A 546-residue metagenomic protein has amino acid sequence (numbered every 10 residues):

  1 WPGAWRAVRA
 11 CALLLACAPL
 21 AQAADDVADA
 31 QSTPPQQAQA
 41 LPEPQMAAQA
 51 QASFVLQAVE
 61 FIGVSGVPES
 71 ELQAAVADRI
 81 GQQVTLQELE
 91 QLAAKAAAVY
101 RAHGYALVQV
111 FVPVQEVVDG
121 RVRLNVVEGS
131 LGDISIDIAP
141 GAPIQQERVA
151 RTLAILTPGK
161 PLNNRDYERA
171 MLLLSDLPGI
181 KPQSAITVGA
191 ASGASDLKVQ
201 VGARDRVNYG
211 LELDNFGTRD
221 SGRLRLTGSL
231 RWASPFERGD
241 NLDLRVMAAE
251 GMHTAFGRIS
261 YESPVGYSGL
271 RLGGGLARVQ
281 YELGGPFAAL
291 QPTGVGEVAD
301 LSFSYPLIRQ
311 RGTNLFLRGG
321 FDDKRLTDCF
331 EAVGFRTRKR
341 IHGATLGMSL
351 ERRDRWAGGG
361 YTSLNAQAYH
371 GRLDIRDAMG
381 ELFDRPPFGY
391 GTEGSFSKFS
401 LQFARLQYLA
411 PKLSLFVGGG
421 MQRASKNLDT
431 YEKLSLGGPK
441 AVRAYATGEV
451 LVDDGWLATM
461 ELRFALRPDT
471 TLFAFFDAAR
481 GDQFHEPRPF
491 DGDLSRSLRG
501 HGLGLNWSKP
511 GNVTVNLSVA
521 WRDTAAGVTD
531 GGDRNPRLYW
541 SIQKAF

Functional and structural regions predicted by a protein language model:
A24-G217, S229, M247-A255, F399 (+1 more regions): Periplasmic polypeptide-binding modules associated with outer-membrane biogenesis and secretion
I186, L211-N215, L244-A248, G274-R278 (+7 more regions): Transmembrane beta-barrel strands of outer-membrane/channel proteins
S192-S195, R206-L213, T218-L244, A248-Y261 (+4 more regions): Outer-membrane beta-barrel translocator/receptor signature
G193, G222-L226, H253-G257, V295-A299 (+5 more regions): Residues that define the transmembrane beta-barrel architecture of outer-membrane proteins
V201, W232-S234, S263-V265, Y305-L307 (+6 more regions): Residue-level signature of outer-membrane beta-barrel architecture
G217-S221, F236, E250-T254, Q280-P286 (+9 more regions): Gram-negative outer-membrane beta-barrel proteins
P264, G269-Q422: Transmembrane beta-strand segments of outer-membrane beta-barrel domains in Gram-negative and organellar OMPs
D384-F546: C-terminal transmembrane beta-barrel domains of outer membrane proteins
